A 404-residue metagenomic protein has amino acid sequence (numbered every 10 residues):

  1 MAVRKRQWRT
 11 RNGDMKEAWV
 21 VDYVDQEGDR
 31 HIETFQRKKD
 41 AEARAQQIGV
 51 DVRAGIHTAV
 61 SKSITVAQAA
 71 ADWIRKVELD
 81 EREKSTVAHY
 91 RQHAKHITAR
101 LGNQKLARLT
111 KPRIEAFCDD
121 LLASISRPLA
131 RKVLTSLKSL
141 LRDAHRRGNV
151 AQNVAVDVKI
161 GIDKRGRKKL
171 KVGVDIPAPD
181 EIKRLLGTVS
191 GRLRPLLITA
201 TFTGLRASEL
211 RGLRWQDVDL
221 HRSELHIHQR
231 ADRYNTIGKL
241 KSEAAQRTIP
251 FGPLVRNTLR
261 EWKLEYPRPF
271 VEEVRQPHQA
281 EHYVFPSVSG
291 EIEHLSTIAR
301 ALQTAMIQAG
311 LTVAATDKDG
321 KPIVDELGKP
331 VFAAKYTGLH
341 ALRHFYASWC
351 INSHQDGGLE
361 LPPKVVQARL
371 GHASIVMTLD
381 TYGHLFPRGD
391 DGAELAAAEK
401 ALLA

Functional and structural regions predicted by a protein language model:
M1-Q36, R222-E224, N235, I292: Short, Arg/Lys-rich segments that mark the N-terminal edge of DNA/RNA- and chromatin-recognition modules
R6, N12-M15, V156-R165, P179-R184 (+2 more regions): Conserved tyrosine-mediated DNA breakage-rejoining catalytic core shared by Y-recombinases
R11-K16, I32-K38, A59-K62, A67 (+5 more regions): N-terminal core-binding DNA-recognition domain of tyrosine site-specific recombinases/integrases
R108, E115-D119, A123, H145-R184 (+1 more regions): Flexible interdomain linker/hinge and immediately adjacent N-terminus of the catalytic tyrosine-recombinase domain
R142-V154, I198-H226, K364: Short, charged phosphate-coordinating catalytic segments
V172, G187, R222, R233-T248 (+8 more regions): C-terminal secondary-structure termini that scaffold catalytic or DNA-interacting sites
R184-R194, T203, I249, N257 (+4 more regions): Short, basic (Lys/Arg/His-rich) helix/loop patches that form interaction surfaces in the mid-to-C-terminal regions
D217-E224, D356-G383: Short, polar N-cap/turn motifs at the start of nucleic acid-interacting alpha helices
